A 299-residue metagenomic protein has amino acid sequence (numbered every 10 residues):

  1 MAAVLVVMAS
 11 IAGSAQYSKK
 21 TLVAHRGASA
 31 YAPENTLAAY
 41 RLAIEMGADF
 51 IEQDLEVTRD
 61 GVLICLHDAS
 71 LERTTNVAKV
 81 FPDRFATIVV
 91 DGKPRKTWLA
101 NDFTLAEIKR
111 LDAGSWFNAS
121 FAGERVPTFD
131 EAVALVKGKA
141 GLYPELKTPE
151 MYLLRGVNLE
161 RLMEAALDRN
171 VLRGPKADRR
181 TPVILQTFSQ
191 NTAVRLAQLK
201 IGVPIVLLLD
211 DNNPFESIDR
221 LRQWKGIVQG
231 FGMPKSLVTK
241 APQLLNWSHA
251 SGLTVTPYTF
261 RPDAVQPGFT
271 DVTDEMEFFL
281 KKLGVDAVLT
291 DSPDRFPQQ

Functional and structural regions predicted by a protein language model:
M1-S10: Bacterial N-terminal signal peptides
I11-Q299: Phosphate-group recognition and catalysis centered on beta-loop-alpha active-site segments
